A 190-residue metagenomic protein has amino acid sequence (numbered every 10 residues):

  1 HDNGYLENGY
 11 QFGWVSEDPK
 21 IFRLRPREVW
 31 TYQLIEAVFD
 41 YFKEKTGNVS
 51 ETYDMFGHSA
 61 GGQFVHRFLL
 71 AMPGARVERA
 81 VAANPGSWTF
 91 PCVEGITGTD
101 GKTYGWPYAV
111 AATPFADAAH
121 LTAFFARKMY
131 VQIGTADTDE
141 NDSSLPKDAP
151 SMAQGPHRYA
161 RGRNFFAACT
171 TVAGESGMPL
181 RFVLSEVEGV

Functional and structural regions predicted by a protein language model:
H1-T52: Serine-hydrolase catalytic machinery in alpha/beta-hydrolase-like enzymes
T31-V38, G61-F64, R161-F165: Stable alpha-helical elements in mature extracytoplasmic
T46, M72-P73, A173: Active-site catalytic pocket residues across diverse enzymes, especially alpha/beta-hydrolases
T52-D54, R79: Residue in the alpha/beta-hydrolase core beta-strand immediately N-terminal to the catalytic nucleophile
M55-G57, A83: Short beta-strand immediately N-terminal to the catalytic nucleophile in serine-hydrolase-like folds
G62-P73: Short glycine-enriched nucleophile-adjacent loop and the immediately C-terminal alpha-helix near the catalytic center
R79-A173, G177: The feature captures the conserved acid-bearing segment of alpha/beta-hydrolase catalytic domains
E186-V190: Histidine-bearing beta->alpha loop at or near hydrolase active sites
